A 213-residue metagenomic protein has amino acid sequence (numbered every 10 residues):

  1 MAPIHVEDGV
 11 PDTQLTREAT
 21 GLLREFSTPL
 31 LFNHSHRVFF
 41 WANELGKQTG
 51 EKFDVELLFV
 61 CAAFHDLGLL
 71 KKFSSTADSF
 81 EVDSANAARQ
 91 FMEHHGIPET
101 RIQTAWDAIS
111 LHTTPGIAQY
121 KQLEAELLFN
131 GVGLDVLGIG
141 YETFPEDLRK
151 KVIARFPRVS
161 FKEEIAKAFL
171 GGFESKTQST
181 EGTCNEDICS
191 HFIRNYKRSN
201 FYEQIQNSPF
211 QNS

Functional and structural regions predicted by a protein language model:
A2-T20: Short alpha-helical hairpin
A2-V6, F26-F32, H36-E51, I97 (+1 more regions): Divalent metal-dependent phosphate-bond-processing catalytic cores, especially two-metal-ion Mg2+/Mn2+ enzymes that act
P11, N33-H34, K52-L57: N-terminal glycine-rich anion-binding loops that anchor highly charged ligand groups
L15-H34, L67-K72: Active-site flanking loop/helix segments enriched in acidic
V38, S79-H94: An active-site-proximal "capping" alpha-helix that borders the catalytic cofactor pocket
E51-L57, G96-A108: Acidic/histidine metal-binding catalytic segments
E56-F73, S84, A88, W106-P115: His-Asp-centered metal-binding catalytic motifs of divalent-metal-dependent phosphohydrolases/nucleases
S74-D78: Active-site-adjacent scaffolding segments
